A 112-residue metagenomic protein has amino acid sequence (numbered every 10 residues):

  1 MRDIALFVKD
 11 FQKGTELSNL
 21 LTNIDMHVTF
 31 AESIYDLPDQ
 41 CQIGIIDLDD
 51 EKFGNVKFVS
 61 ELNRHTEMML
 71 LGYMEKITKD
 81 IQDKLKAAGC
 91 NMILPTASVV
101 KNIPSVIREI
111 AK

Functional and structural regions predicted by a protein language model:
M1-H27: Short, charged N-terminal beta->alpha structural module
L6-F11, I46-D50, M74-E75: Structural motif
A31-I43: Acidic, metal-coordinating helix/loop segments flanking the phosphotransfer/catalytic sites of two-component signaling
I45-L62: Conserved phosphotransfer microenvironments
M68-I77: A short, hydrophobic beta-strand element within the central beta-sheet of small alpha/beta folds
I77-N91: Alpha4 helix (beta4-alpha4-beta5 surface) of REC/receiver domains from two-component response regulators
G89-K101: Output/docking surface of receiver
I103-K112: Receiver (REC) domain switch/output surface
